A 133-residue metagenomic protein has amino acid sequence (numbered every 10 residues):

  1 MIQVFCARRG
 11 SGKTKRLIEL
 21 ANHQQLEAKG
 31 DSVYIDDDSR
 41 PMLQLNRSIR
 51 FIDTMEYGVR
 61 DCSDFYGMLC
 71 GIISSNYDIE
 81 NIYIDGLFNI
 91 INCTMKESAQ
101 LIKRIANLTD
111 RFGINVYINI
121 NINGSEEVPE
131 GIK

Functional and structural regions predicted by a protein language model:
M1-I72, E127-P129: Conserved P-loop
Q3-F5, S32, I79-I84, V116: Generic beta-sheet signal
K13, D61, F65-M68, I79 (+2 more regions): Amphipathic alpha-helical interface surfaces
I73, N81-K133: Replace "adjacent to P-loop NTPase cores in ATP/GTP-dependent enzymes" with "adjacent to NTP-binding cores
N76: Active-site nucleophile-His-acid catalytic modules used for acyl/amide transfer and hydrolysis across diverse enzymes
